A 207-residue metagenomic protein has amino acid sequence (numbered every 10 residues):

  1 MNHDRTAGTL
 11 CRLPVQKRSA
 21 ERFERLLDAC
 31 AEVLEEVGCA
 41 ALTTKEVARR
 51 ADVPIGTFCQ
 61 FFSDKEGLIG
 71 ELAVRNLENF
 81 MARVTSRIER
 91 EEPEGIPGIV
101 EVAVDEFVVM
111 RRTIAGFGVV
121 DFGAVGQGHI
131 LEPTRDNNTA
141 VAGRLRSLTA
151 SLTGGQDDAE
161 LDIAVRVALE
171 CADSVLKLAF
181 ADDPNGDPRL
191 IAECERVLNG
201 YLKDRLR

Functional and structural regions predicted by a protein language model:
M1-E21, L206-R207: N-terminal intrinsically disordered/low-complexity leader segments
S19-C30, V47, L72-F80: Generic hydrophobic, amphipathic alpha-helix propensity
R25, V33-G67: Helix-turn-helix
L34, F62, I69-N76, R83-V84 (+3 more regions): Alpha-helical DNA-contacting segments of helix-turn-helix folds
R75-I99: Amphipathic alpha-helical linker/stalk segments
A82, P97-D105, V109-T113, V119 (+4 more regions): Amphipathic alpha-helical packing segments from all-alpha helical-bundle domains
S86-R90, V120-H129: Short linear capping/connector segments at secondary-structure termini
M110, S147-L148, L169-G186, G200-R207: Amphipathic C-terminal alpha-helical segment
